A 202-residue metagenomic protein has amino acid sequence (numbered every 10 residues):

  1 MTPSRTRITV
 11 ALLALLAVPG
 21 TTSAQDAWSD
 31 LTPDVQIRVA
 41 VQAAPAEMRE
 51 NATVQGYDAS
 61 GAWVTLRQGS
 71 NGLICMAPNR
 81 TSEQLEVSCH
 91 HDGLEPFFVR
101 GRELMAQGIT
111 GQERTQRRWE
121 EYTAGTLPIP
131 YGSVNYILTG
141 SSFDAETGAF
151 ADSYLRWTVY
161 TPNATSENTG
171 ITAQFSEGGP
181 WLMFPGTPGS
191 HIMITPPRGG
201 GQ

Functional and structural regions predicted by a protein language model:
T2-V10: Bacterial N-terminal signal peptides that target proteins for export
V10-P19: Bacterial N-terminal signal peptides
V18-D26: Bacterial Sec-dependent signal peptides at the C-terminal "C-region" and cleavage site
Q25-Q202: Primary mode marks residue(s) on the alpha4-beta5-alpha5 output face of response regulator receiver
